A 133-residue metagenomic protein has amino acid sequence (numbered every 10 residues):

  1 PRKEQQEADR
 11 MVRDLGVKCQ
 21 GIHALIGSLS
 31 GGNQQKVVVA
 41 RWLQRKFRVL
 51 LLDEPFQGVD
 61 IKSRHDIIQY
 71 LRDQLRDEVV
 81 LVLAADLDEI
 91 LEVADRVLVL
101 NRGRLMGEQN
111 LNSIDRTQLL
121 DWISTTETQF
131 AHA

Functional and structural regions predicted by a protein language model:
P1-A133: Glycine-rich phosphate-binding loops of nucleotide-dependent enzymes
